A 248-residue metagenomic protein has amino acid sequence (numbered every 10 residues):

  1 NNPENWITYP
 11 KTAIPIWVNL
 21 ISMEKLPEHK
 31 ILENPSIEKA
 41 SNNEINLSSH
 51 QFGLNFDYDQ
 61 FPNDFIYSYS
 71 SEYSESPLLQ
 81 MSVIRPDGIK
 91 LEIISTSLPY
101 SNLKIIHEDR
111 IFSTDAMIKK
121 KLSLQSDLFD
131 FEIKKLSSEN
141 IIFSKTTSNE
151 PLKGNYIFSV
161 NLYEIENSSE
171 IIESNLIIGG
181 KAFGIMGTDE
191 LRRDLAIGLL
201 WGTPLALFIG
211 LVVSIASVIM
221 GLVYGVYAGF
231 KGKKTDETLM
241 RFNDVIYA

Functional and structural regions predicted by a protein language model:
N1-G210: Gly/Trp-centered helix-boundary motif
F208-I209, M220-A248: Cytoplasmic-entry segments and transmembrane alpha-helices of multi-pass inner-membrane transporters
I215-I219: Hydrophobic alpha-helical transmembrane bundles that constitute the permease/transmembrane domains of multi-pass
